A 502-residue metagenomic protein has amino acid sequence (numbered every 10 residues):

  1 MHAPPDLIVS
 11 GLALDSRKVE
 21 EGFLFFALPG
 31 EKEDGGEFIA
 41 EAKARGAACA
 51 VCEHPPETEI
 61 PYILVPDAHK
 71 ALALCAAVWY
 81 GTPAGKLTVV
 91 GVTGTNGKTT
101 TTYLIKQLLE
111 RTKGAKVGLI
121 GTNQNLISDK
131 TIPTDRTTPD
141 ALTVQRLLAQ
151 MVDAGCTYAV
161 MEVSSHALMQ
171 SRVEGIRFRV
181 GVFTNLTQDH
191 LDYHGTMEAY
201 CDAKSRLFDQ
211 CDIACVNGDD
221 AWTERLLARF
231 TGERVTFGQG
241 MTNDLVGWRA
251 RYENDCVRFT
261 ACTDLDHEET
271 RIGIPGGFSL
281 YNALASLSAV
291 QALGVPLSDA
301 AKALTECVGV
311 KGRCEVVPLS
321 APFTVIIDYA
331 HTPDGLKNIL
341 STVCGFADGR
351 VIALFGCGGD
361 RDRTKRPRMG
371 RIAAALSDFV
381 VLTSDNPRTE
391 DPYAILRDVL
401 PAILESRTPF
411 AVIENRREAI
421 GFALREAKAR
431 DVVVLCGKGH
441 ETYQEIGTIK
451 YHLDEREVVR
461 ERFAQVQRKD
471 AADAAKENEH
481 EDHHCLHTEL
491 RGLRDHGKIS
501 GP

Functional and structural regions predicted by a protein language model:
M1-L74, V78, I213, R249-R251 (+7 more regions): N-terminal leader/targeting and accessory segments in enzymes
G30-E33, V310-G312, D334-K337, S341-E405 (+2 more regions): Active-site beta-alpha connecting loops in nucleotide-dependent enzymes
G30-K32, S165-H166, T187-D189, D220-A221 (+4 more regions): Short glycine-rich anion-binding loops that position phosphate/pyrophosphate groups of nucleotides and phosphorylated
C52, P56-E59, A154, M169 (+7 more regions): Acidic, Mg2+-coordinating active-site environments of NTP-dependent enzymes
L72-A214, G218, W222-F230, T263 (+4 more regions): Phosphate-binding loop of NTP-binding sites
I403, A411-C436, E441-Q444: C-terminal structured "cap/appendage" subdomains that terminate the fold
V432-Q465: Glycine/aspartate-rich loop-and-adjacent alpha/beta segment that forms the canonical ThDP
